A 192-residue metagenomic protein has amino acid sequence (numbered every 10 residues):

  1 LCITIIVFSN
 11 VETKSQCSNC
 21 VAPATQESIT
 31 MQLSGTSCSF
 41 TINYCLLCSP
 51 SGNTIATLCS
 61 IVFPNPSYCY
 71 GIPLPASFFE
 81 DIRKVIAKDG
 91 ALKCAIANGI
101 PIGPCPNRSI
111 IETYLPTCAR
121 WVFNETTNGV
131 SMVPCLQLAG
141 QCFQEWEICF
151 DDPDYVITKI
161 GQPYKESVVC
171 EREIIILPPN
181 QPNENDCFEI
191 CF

Functional and structural regions predicted by a protein language model:
L1-C20: Bacterial Sec-dependent N-terminal signal peptides
S9, A22-A24, A56, A76 (+5 more regions): A sequence-composition feature that detects small, non-aromatic residues
S15-T57, N185, E189-C191: N-terminal segment immediately downstream of the Sec signal-peptide cleavage site in secreted/extracellular proteins
E27, F40, C45-G52, V62 (+5 more regions): Membrane-insertion modules used to breach or fuse lipid bilayers
M31-G35, Y44-L46, L58-F63, E125 (+3 more regions): Surface-exposed beta-strand edges and flanking loops
C48-D81, C94, G99: Catalytic toxin/effector domains delivered as secreted proteins or via bacterial secretion systems
G90-F192: A eukaryote-biased signal for long
